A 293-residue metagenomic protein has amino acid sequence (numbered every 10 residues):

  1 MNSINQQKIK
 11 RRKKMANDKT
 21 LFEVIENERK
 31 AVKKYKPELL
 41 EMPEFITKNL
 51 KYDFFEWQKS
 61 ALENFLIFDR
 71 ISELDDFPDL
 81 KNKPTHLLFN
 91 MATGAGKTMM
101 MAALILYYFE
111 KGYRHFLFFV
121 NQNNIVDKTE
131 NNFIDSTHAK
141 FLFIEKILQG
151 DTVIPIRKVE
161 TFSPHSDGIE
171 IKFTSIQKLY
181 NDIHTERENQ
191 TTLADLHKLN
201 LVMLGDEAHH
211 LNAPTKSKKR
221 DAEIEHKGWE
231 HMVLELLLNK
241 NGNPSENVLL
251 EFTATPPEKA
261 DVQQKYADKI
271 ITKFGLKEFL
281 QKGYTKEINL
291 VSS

Functional and structural regions predicted by a protein language model:
N2-T47, Y52: N-terminal accessory nucleic-acid engagement/regulatory domains that precede and modulate ATP-driven motor cores
V32-N90: Conserved pre-motif I regulatory segment
A92-T93, H209-L211, W229-A260: Conserved helicase ATPase motor motifs in RecA-like P-loop NTPase domains
K97-L106: Motif I (Walker A/P-loop) of helicase-class P-loop NTPases
Y113-T137: Conserved Walker A/P-loop ATP-binding site and its immediately adjacent core in helicase/helicase-like ATPase domains
R157-V202, A213-M232: Conserved RecA-like ASCE ATPase "motif II neighborhood" in helicase/translocase motors
K172-T174, M203-L204, E246-T253: Structural recognition of the conserved hydrophobic beta-strand(s) that form the central parallel beta-sheet of P-loop
Q264-S293: Conserved interdomain linker/interface between the two RecA-like ATPase lobes of SF2 helicase motors
